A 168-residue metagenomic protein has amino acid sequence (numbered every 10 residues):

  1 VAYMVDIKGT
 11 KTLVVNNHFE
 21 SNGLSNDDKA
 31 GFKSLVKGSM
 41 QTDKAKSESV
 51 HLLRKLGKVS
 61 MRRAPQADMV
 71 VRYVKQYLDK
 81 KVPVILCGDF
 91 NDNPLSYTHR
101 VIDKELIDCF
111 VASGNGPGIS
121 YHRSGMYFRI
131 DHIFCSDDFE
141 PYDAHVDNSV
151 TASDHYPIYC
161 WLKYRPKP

Functional and structural regions predicted by a protein language model:
V1-S34, I133: Structured beta-strand-rich core segments of catalytic domains in phosphoester-bond hydrolases
M4, A64-I85, F90-P168: Metal-dependent phosphoester-hydrolase catalytic domains
K11-E20, K46-L56: Active-site-proximal beta-strand elements of phosphoester/diester hydrolases
V15-N16, T42-K44, Y73-V74: Charged, low-complexity, helix/coiled-coil-prone segments
S25-N26, A45, P168: General structural signal for secondary-structure boundaries
A30-K55: Flexible internal linker/loop segments at domain or repeat junctions
K55-R63: A short acidic, glycine-rich active-site loop that binds or catalyzes chemistry on phosphate/adenosine moieties
